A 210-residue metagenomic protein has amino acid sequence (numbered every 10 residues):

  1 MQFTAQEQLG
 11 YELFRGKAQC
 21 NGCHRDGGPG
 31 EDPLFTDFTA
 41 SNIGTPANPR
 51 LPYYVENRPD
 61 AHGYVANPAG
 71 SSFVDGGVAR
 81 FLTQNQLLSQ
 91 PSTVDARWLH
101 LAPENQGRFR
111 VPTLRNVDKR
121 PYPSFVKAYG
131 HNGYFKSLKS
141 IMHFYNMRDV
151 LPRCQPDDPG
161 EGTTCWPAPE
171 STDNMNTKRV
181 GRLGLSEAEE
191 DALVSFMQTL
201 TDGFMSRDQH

Functional and structural regions predicted by a protein language model:
M1-F144, P152-P156, Q209-H210: Short glycine/threonine-rich turn/loop motifs
V117-R120, R148, T199-G203: Generic structural signal for alpha-helix termini and adjacent loop/cap motifs
L138-S186, E190-V194: Active-site pocket scaffolds in enzymes
A188-H210: A cross-kingdom marker for long, charged
